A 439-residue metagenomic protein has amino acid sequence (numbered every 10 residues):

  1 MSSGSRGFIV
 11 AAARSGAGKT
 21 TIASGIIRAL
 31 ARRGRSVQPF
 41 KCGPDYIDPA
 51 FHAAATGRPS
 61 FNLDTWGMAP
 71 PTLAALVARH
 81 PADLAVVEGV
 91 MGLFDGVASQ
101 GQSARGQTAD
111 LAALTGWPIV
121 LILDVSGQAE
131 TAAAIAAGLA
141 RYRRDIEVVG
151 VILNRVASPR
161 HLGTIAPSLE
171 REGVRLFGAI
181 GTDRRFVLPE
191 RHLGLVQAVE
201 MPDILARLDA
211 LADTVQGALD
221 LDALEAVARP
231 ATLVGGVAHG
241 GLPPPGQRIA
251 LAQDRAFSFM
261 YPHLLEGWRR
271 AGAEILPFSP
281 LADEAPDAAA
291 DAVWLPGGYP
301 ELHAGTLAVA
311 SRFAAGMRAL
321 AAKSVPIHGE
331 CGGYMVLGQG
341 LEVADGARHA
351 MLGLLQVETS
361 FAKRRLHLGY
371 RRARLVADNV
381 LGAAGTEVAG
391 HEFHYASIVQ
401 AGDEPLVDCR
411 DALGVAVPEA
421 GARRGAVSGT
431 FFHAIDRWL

Functional and structural regions predicted by a protein language model:
S2-A17, T21, I27-T115, I119 (+2 more regions): ATP-dependent carboxylate-amine ligase catalytic core
G7, R35-Q38, G246-R248, E274 (+1 more regions): Residues that mark the start of a beta-strand
I9, V86-E88, V120, I152 (+3 more regions): Structural motif
K41-C42, L63, R175-R184, E274-A282: Beta-strand->loop->alpha-helix junctions that form or flank phosphate-binding loops in nucleotide-handling enzymes
A112, P243-P245, F257-G267, E274-I275 (+2 more regions): C-terminal and late-domain segments of enzyme folds
A129-G241: Internal gly/pro-rich beta-alpha loop/helix module that stabilizes soluble enzyme cofactors or their anionic handles
Q247-A310, A315-A322: Phosphate-binding active sites in nucleotide-utilizing proteins
P300-V380: Cysteine-nucleophile active-site neighborhood
